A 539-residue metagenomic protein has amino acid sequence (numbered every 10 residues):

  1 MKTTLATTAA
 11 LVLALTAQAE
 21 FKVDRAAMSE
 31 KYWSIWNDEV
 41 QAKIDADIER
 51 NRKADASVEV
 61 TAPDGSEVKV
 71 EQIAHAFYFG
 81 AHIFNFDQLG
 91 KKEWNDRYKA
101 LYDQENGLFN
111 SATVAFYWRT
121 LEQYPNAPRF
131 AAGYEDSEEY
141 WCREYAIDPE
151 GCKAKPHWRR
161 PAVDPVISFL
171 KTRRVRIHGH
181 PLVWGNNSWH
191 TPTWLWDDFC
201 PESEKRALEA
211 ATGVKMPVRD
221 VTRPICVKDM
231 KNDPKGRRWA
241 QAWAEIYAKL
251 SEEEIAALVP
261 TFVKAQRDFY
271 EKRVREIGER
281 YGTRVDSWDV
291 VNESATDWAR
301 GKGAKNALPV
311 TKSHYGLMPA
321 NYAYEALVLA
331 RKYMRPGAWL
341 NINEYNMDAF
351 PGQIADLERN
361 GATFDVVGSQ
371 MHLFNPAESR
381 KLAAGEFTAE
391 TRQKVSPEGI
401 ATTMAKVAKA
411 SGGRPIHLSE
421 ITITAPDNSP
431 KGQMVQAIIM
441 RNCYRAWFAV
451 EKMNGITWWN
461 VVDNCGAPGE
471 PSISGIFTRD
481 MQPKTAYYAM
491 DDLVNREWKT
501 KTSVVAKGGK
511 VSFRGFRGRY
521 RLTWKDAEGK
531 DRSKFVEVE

Functional and structural regions predicted by a protein language model:
A9-Q18: Hydrophobic h-region of N-terminal signal peptides that target proteins for export in Gram-negative bacteria
E20-L89, S111, Y124-A131, H157 (+3 more regions): Beta-strand-rich domain onsets/edges
R25-A27, W196-M230, A242-Y247, A265 (+10 more regions): Aromatic-rich peripheral "rim/lid" segments of glycoside hydrolase catalytic domains that contact and position glycan
G80, D286-E293, Y322-F350, P415-T422 (+1 more regions): Aromatic-lined carbohydrate-recognition surfaces of secreted/lumenal glycan-active proteins
L89-K99, T191, R300-G303, A326 (+2 more regions): Distinct, well-ordered alpha-helical segments
K91-G107, S512-R519: Short Pro-Gly-centered beta-turn/loop motif in secreted/extracellular proteins
S111-A127, E139-L340: Substrate-binding cleft and catalytic face of glycoside hydrolase catalytic domains, especially the flexible beta-alpha
I342-Q370, V435, G466: Substrate-binding cleft/loops of secretory-pathway carbohydrate-active enzymes
